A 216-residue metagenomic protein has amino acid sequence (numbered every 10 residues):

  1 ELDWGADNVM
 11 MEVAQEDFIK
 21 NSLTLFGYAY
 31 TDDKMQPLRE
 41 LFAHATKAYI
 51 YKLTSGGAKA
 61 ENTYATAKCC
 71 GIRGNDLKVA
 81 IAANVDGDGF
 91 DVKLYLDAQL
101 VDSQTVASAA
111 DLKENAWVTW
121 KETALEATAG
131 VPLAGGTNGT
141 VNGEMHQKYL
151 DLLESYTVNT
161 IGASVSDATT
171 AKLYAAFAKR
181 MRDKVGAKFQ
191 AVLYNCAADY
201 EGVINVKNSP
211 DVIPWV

Functional and structural regions predicted by a protein language model:
E1-V216: Surface-exposed assembly/interface segments
